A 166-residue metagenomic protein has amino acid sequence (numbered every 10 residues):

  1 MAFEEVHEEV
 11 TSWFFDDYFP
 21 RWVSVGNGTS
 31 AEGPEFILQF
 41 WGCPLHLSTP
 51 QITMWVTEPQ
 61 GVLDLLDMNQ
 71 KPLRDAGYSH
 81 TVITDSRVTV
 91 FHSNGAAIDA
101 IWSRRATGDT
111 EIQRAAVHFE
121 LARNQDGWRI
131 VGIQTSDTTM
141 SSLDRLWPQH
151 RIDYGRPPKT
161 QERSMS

Functional and structural regions predicted by a protein language model:
M1-C43, H150-S166: Short, low-complexity N-terminal intrinsically disordered segments enriched in polar/charged residues
E32-N94: A solvent-exposed, acidic/Ser-Thr-rich amphipathic alpha-helical stretch
W41-G42, W102-R104, Q134-T135: Short beta-strand segments enriched in hydrophobic/aromatic residues within well-folded beta-rich domains
D75, R104-I112: Short, cysteine-centered beta-strand-loop-beta hairpins and adjacent loop/turn segments enriched in charged/polar
I83-T89, I101-R104, A116-A122: Hydrophobic/aromatic beta-strand elements that line small-molecule binding cavities or substrate pockets in beta-rich
V88-A96, L121-R129: A short, structured loop/turn motif at beta-sheet edges
Q113, R123-N124, I130-S166: Low-complexity, intrinsically disordered terminal/linker segments enriched in charged and Gly/Pro repeats
